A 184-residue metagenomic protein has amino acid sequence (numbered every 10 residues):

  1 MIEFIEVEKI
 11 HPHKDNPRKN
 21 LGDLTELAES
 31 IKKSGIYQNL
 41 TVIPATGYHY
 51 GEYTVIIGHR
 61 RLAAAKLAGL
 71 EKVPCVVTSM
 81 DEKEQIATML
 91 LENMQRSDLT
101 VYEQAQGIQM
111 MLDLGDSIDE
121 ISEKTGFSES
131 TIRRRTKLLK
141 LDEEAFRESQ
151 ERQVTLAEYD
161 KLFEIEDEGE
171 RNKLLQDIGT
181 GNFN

Functional and structural regions predicted by a protein language model:
M1-T78, M89, Q95: Short, charged/polar connector segments at secondary-structure boundaries
T78-D81, G126-F127: Short, ordered loop/turn segments at secondary-structure junctions
E82-A87: Switch/connector loops and helix/strand junctions flanking conserved nucleotide-binding motifs in nucleotide-processing
Q95-Q176: Alpha-helical interaction elements
T180-N184: Intrinsically disordered, low-complexity regulatory/linker segments
